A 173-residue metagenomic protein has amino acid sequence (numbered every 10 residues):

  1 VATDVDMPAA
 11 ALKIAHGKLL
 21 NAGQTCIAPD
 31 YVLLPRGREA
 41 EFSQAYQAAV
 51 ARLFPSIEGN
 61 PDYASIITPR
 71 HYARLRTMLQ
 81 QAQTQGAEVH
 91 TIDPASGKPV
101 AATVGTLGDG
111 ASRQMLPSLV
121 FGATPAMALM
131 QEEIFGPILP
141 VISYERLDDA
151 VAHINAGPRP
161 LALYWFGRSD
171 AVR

Functional and structural regions predicted by a protein language model:
V1-T124, R146-D148, A152-H153: ALDH superfamily catalytic-core signature
Y31, A64, P158, A162-Y164: Short aromatic/hydrophobic contact patches that present stacked aromatics for nucleic-acid/ligand binding
A87, I138-L139: Short, conserved active-site loop motifs that form the nucleotide-linked donor/cofactor pocket
A87-T91, R159-G167: Bilobed periplasmic-binding protein-like "clamshell/Venus-flytrap" ligand-binding domains
S112-L116, E132-I138, G157-L161: Conserved glycine-rich beta-strand-loop-beta hairpin in the small C-terminal domain of fold type I
M127-Q131: Cytochrome P450 core scaffold surrounding the K-helix E-X-X-R motif and the conserved "meander" helix-loop region
V141-E145: Short acidic-hydrophobic, aromatic-tinged amphipathic segments that line or gate anion-handling sites
S169-R173: Short, intrinsically disordered, charge-balanced linker/junction segments flanking boundaries in proteins
